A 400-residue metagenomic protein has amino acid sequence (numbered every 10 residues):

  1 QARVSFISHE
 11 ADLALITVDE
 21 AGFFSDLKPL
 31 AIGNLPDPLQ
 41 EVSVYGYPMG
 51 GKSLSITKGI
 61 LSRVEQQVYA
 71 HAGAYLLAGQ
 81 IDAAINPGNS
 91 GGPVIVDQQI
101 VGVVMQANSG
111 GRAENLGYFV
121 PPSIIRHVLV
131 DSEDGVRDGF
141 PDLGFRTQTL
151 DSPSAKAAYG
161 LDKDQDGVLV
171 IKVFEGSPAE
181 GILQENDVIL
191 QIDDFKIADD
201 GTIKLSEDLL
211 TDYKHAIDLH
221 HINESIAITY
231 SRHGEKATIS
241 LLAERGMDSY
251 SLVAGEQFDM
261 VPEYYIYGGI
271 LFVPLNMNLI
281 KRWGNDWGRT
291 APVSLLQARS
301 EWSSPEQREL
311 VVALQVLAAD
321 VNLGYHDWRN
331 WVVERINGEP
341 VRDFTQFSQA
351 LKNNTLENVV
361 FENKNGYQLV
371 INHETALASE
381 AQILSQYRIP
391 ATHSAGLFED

Functional and structural regions predicted by a protein language model:
Q1-L54, P87, A237-T238: Conserved active-site neighborhood of the chymotrypsin/trypsin-like protease fold
Q1-V4, T17-E20, S25, D37 (+1 more regions): C-terminal recognition in membrane/secretory proteostasis and scaffolding
I7-A11, S62-A70, L150-S152, G246-D248: Short, conserved beta-turn/loop elements at beta-strand boundaries and strand-helix junctions
L13, L27, P36, V42 (+8 more regions): Extracytoplasmic/secreted envelope proteins and their assembly/folding machinery, especially bacterial periplasmic
D19-P29, S55-E114, P122, K163-I171 (+1 more regions): Active-site region of chymotrypsin-like
I32, D37-P38, S90-G91, D97 (+2 more regions): Short, flexible surface segments
Y47-P48, Q99, M105-Q106, D194-F195 (+2 more regions): Short, surface-exposed secondary-structure boundary micro-motifs
